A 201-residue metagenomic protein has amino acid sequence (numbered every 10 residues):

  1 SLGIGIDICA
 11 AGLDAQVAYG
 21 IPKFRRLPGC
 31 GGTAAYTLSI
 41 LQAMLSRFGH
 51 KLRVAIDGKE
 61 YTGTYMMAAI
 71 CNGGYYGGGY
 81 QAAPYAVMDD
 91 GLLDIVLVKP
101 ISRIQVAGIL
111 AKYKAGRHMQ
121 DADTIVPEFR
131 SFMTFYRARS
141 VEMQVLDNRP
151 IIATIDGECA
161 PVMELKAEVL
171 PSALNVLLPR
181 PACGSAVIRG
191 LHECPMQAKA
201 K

Functional and structural regions predicted by a protein language model:
S1-K201: Long C-terminal subdomains/extensions of small-metabolite kinases
